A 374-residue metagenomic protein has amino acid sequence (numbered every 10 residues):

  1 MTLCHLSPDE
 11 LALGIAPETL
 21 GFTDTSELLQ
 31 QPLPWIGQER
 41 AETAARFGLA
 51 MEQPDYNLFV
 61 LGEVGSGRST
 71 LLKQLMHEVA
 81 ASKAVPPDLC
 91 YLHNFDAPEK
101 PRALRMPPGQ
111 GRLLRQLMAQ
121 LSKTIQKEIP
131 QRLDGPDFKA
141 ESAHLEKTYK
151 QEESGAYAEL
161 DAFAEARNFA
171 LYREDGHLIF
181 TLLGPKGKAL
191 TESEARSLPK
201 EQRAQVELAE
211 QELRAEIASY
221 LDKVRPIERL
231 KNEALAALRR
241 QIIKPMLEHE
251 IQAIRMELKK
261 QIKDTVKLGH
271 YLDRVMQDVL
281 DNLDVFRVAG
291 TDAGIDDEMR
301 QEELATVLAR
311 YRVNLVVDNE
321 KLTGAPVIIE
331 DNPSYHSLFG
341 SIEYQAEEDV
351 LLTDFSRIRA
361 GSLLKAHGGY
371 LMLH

Functional and structural regions predicted by a protein language model:
M1-L373: Non-catalytic accessory segments flanking P-loop/AAA+ NTPase cores
